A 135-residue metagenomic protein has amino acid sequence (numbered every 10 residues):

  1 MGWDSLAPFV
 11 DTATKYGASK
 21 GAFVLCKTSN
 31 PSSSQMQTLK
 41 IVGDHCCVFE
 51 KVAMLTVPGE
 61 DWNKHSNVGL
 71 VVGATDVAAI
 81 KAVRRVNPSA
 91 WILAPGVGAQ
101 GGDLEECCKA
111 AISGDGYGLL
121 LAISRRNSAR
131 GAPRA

Functional and structural regions predicted by a protein language model:
M1-G2, K27-S29, V97-Q100, R125-R126: Short, acidic/turn-prone active-site loops that include or flank metal/cofactor- and phosphate-binding residues
M1-V71: Conserved anion-binding
L6-P8, P31-M36, A78-A82, G101-G102 (+1 more regions): Short acidic/glycine-rich loop or secondary-structure boundary segments that cap or lie
F9, V48, V52-L55, A79 (+3 more regions): A general structural detector for well-ordered alpha-helical segments in enzyme core domains, enriched
T12, Y16, L55-W62, V86 (+3 more regions): Change "in soluble alpha/beta enzymes" to "in soluble alpha/beta proteins
S34-T38, G116, N127: Glycine-rich, positively charged active-site loop/lid region within alpha/beta enzyme cores that binds and organizes
L70, A74-L120, R126: A C-terminal functional module that forms or caps the active site or interfaces directly with catalytic machinery
R125-A129, P133: A short, acidic, flexible beta-alpha connecting loop/helix-capping segment that sits on the rim of active
